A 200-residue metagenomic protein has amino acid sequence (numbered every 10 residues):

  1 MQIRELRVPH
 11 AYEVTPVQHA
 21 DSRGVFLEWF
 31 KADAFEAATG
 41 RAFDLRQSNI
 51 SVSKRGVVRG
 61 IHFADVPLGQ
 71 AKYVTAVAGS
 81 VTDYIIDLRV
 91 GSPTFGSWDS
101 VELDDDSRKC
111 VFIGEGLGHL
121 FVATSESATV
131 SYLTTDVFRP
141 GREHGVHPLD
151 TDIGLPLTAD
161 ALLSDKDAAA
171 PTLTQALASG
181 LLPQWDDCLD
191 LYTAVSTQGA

Functional and structural regions predicted by a protein language model:
M1-D106, S127, V137-A200: Non-catalytic, conserved peripheral segments adjacent to functional cores
L103-E126: Conserved metal-binding segment of the jelly-roll/cupin
Y132: Extended, polar beta-sheet/loop recognition surfaces of beta-rich domains that mediate binding to diverse ligands
